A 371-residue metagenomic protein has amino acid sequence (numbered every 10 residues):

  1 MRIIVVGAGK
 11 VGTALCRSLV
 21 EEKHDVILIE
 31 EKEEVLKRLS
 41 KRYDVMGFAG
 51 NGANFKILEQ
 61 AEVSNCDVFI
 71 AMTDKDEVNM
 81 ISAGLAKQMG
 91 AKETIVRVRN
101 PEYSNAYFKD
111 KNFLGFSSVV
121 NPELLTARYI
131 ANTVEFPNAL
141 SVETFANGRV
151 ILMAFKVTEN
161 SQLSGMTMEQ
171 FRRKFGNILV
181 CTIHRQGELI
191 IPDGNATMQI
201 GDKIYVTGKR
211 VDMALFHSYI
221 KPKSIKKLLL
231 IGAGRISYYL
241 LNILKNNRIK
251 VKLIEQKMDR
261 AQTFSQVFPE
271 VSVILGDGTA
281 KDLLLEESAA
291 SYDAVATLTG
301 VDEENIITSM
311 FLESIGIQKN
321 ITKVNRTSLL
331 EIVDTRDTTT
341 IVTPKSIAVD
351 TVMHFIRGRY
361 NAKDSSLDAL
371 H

Functional and structural regions predicted by a protein language model:
M1-H371: Cytosolic regulatory regions of ion transport systems
